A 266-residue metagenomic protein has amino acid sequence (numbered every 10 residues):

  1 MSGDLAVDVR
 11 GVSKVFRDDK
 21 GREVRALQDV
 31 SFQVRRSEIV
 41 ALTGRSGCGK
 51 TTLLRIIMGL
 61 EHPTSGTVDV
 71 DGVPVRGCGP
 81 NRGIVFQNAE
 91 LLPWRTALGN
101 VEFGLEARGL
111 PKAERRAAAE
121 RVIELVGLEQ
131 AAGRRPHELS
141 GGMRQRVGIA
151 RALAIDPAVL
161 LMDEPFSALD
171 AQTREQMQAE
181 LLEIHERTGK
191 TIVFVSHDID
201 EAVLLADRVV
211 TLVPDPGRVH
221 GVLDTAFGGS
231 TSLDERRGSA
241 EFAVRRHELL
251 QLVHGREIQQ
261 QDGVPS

Functional and structural regions predicted by a protein language model:
T43-R45: The feature captures the beta-strand-to-loop junction immediately N-terminal to the Walker
M58: Helix-to-loop junction immediately C-terminal to a conserved catalytic motif
G66-C78, A118: Conserved ABC transporter NBD signature motif
R95-F103: Short coil-to-helix segment of the ABC ATPase nucleotide-binding domain corresponding to the Q-loop/switch region
E102, E106, A113-A131, E183: Conserved ABC ATPase "signature" region
R134-H137, I155: Conserved signature/switch motifs of ABC ATPase nucleotide-binding domains
L160-D163: Catalytic Walker B motif of ABC-type/P-loop ATPase nucleotide-binding domains
